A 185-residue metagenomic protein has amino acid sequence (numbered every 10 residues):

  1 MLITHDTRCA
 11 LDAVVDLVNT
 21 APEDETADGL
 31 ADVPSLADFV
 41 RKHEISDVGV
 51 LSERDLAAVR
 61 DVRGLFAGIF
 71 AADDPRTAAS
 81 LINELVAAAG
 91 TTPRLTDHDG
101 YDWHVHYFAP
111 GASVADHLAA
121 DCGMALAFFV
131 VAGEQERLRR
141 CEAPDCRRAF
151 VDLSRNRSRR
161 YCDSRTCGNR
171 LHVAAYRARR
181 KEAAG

Functional and structural regions predicted by a protein language model:
M1-R140, P144-V151, A184-G185: Short helix-coil boundary/hinge micro-motifs
R94, P110, S154, N169-R170 (+1 more regions): Short alpha-helix boundary/capping motifs
Y101-D102, R160, A178-K181: Juxtamembrane/interface motifs at transmembrane-helix termini
L138-A143, R159, S164, R170: Residues immediately within or flanking Cys/His clusters that coordinate Zn2+ in small zinc-binding modules
D152-R159: Short linker/helix segments within small regulatory modules
R165-A183: Basic DNA-binding region of bZIP-type proteins
